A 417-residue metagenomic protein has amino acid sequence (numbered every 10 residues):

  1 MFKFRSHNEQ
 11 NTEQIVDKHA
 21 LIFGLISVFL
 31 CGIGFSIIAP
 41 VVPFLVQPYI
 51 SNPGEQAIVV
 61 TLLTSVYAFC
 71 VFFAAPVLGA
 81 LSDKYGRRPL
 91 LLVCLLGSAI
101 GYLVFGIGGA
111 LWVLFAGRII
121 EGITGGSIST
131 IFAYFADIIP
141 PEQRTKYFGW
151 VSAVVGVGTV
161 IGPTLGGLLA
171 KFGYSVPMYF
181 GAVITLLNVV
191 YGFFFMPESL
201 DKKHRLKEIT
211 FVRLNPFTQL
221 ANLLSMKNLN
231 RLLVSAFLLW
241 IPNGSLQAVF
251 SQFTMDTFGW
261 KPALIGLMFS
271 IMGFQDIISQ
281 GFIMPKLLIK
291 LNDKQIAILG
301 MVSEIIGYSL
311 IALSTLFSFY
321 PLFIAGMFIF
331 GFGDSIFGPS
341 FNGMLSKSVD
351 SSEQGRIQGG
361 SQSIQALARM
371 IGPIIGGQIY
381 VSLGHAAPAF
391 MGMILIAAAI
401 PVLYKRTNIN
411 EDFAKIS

Functional and structural regions predicted by a protein language model:
R5-K18, P197-S235, T257: Juxtamembrane intracellular "pre-TM" segments in multi-pass secondary transporters
V41-A57, A248-I265: Short amphipathic helix-loop junctions that connect adjacent transmembrane helices in Major Facilitator Superfamily/SLC
L62-L78, S270-I283: Central cavity-lining transmembrane alpha-helices of secondary-active solute carriers, predominantly the Major
F73-L111: Conserved MFS/SLC helix-loop-helix module at the cytosolic interface between two early adjacent transmembrane helices
A74-G86, S279-D293, Y380: Helix-to-loop junctions at the C-terminal end of transmembrane segments in multipass secondary transporters
L96-G109, S303-F317: C-terminal ends and interior cores of transmembrane alpha-helices in multi-pass membrane transporters/permeases
G117-G156: Cytoplasmic helix-loop-helix junction between adjacent transmembrane helices in 12-TM secondary transporters
A170-V183, Q378-I396: A membrane-interface helix-boundary motif in multi-pass transporters
